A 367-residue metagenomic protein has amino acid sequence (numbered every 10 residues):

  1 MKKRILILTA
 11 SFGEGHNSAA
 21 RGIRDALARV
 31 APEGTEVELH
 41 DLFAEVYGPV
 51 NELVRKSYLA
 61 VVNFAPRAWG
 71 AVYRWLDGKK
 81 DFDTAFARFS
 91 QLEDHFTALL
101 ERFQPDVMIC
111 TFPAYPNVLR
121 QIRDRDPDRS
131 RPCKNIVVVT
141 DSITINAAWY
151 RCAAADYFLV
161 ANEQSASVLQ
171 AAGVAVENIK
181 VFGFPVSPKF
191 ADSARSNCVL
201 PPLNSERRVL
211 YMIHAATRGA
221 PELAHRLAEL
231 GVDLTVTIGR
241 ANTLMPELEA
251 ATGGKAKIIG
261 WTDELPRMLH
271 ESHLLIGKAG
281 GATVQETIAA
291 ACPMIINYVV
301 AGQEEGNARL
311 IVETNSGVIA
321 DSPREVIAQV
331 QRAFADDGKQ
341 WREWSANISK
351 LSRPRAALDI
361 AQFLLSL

Functional and structural regions predicted by a protein language model:
G22-F103: Conserved N-terminal ligand/cofactor-binding loop architecture of enzyme catalytic domains
D124-K189: Active-site-proximal region of nucleotide-activated glycan assembly enzymes, centered on histidine/acidic-rich loops
A194-V199, L203-S272: Donor-nucleotide binding loops and adjacent catalytic segments primarily of GT-B fold Leloir glycosyltransferases
H270-G280: Acidic donor-binding loop of glycosyltransferase active sites
S272-H273, A291-P293: A short alpha->beta transition loop at the rim of the catalytic pocket in nucleotide-sugar-dependent
E313-N315, D321-K339: C-terminal "capping" alpha-helix adjacent to the active site of nucleotide-linked donor transferases in cell-envelope
K339-P354: A short, well-ordered alpha-helix in the C-terminal region of glycosyltransferases
R353-L367: C-terminal alpha-helical cap of glycosyltransferases
